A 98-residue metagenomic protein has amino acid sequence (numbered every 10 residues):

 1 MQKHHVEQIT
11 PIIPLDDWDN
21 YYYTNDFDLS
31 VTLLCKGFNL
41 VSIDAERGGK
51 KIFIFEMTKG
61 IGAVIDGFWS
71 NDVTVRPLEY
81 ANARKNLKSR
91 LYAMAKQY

Functional and structural regions predicted by a protein language model:
M1-V41: Short, charged/polar N-terminal "headpieces" of proteins
I12, D28, T58-K59, S70: Alpha-helical interaction segments
Y22-Y23, F27, F53-F55, F68 (+1 more regions): Aromatic side chains
D26, K59-G60, V75-R76: Poly-acidic low-complexity segments
N39-V41, E46, M57, S70-D72 (+1 more regions): General N-terminal targeting signals
A45-G49, I54, K59-V64: Acidic, low-complexity, intrinsically disordered interaction modules
A63-Y98: Helix-rich interaction surfaces within compact, conserved domain-sized segments that mediate assembly or partner
